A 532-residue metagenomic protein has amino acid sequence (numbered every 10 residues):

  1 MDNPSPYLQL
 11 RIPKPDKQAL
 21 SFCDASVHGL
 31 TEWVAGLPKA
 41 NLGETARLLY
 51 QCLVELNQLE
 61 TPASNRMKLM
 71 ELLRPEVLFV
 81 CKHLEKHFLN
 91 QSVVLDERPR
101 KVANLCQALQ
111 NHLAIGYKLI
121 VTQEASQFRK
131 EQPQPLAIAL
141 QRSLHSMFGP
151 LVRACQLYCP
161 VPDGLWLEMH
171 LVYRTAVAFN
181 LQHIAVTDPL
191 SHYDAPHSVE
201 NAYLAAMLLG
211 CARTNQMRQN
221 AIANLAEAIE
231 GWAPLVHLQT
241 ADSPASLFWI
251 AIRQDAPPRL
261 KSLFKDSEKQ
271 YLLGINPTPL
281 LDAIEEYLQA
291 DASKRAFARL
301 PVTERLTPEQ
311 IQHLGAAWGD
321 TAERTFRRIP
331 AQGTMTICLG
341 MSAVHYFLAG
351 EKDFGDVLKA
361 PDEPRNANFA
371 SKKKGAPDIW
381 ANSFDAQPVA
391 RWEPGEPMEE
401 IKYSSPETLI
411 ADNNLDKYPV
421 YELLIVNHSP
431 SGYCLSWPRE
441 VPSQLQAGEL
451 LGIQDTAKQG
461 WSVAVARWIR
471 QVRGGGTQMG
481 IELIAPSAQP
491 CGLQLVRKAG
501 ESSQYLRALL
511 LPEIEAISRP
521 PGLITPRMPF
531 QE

Functional and structural regions predicted by a protein language model:
D2-M207: Long, leucine/valine-rich, helix-dominated scaffolding and oligomerization segments
S5-Q9, K17-A19, V27, T31 (+5 more regions): Intrinsically disordered, low-complexity regions
F179-S371, A376: Extended, domain-scale alpha-helical bundle/helix-rich regions
H313, D320-G460, W468-L483, S487-A488 (+1 more regions): Short strand-loop-strand
P490-L495: A short macromolecule-binding patch
